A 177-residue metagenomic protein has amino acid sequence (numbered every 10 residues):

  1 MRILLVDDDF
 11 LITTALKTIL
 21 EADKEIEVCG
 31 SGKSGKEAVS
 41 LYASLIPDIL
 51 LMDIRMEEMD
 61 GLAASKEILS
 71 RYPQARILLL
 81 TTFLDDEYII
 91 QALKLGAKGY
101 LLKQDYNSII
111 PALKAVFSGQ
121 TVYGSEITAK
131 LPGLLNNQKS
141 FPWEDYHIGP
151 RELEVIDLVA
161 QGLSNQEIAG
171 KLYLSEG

Functional and structural regions predicted by a protein language model:
M1-I12, L16-L20, I148: Conserved acidic segment of CheY-like receiver
S31-S40, G61-A63: Helix N-cap/capping motif at the beta->alpha junctions
L45-L51: Active-site beta3 strand of CheY-like receiver
D53, T81: Active-site residues of response regulator receiver
M56: Receiver (REC) domain active-site loop signature in two-component systems and cognate sites in sensor histidine kinases
E87-L93, K103-P150, E154: Short, flexible helix-to-coil linker/hinge segments that flank and couple to helix-turn-helix
K98: Short, glycine/charged-rich "phosphate-handling" switch motifs in NTP-dependent and phosphotransfer domains
G162-G177: Recognition helix of helix-turn-helix DNA-binding domains
